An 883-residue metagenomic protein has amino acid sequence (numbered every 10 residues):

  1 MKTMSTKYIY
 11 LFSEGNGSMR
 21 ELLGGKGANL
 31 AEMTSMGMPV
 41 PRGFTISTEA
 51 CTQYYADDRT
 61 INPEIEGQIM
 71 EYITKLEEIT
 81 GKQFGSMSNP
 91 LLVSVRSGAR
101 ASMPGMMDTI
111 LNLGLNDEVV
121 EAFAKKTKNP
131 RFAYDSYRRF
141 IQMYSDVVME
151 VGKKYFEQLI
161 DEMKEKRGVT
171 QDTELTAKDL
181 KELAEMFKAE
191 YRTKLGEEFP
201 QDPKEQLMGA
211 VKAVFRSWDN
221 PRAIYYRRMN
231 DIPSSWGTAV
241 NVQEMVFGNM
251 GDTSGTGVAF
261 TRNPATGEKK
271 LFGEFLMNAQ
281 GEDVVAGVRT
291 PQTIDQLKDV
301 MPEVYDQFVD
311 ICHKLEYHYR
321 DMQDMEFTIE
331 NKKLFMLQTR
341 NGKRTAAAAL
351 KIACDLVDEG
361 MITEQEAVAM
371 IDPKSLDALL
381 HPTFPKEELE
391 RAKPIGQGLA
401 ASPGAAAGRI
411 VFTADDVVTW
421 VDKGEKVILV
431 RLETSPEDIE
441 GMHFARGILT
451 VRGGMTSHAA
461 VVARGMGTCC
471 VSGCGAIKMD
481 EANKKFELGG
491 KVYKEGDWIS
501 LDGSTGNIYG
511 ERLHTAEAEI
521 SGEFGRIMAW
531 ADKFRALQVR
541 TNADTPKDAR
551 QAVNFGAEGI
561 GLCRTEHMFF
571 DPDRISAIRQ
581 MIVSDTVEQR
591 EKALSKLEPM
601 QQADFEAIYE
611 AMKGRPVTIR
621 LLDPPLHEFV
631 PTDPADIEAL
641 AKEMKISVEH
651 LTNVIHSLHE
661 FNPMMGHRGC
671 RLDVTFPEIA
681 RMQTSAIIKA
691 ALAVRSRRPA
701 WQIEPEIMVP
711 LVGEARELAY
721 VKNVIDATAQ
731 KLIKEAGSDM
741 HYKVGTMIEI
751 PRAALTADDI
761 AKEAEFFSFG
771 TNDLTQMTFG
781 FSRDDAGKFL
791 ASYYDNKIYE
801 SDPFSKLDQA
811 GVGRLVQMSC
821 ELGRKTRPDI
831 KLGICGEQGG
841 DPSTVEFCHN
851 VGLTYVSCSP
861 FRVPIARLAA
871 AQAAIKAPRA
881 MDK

Functional and structural regions predicted by a protein language model:
K2-A392, T419, E425-I428, S435-E440 (+10 more regions): Nucleotide/phosphate-binding sheet-loop regions of phosphoryl- and nucleotidyl-transfer enzymes
G17-M19, S402-F444, V812-P828: C-terminal accessory/binding modules appended to enzymatic or scaffolding proteins
F44, V451-G453, S472-G475, C563 (+2 more regions): Short beta->alpha connector loops at strand-helix junctions that form conserved, small/polar/Pro-enriched
M70, R228-M229, V368-V427, E495 (+4 more regions): Long, charged amphipathic helices and adjacent flexible linkers at domain junctions
R96, I520, W530-K883: Conserved alpha/beta-domain cores
N241, V411, I428-V430, L449 (+3 more regions): Structural motif
T450-G453, S457-D497, L501-G503: Structured functional modules or segments
